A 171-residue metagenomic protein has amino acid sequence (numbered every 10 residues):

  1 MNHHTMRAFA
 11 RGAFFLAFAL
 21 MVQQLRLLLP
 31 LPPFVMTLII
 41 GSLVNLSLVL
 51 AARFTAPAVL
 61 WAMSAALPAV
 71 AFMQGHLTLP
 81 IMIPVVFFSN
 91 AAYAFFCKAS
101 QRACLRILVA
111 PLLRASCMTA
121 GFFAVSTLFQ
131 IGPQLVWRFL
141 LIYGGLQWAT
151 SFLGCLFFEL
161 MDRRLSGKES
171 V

Functional and structural regions predicted by a protein language model:
N2-A52, A58: Hydrophobic transmembrane alpha-helices
F9-F14, P57-A65, I83-F88, C104-V109 (+1 more regions): Hydrophobic alpha-helical transmembrane segments
V22-I39, A65-K98, V125-Q130: Interfacial aromatic-anchored transmembrane helix boundaries in multi-pass membrane proteins
T37, H76-P84, A99-V171: Membrane-embedded alpha-helical hairpins and interfacial helices in multi-pass inner-membrane proteins
S47-L48, A92, G121, F157: Hydrophobic/aromatic residues in alpha-helical transmembrane segments
F54-T55, L112: Transmembrane helix irregularities
